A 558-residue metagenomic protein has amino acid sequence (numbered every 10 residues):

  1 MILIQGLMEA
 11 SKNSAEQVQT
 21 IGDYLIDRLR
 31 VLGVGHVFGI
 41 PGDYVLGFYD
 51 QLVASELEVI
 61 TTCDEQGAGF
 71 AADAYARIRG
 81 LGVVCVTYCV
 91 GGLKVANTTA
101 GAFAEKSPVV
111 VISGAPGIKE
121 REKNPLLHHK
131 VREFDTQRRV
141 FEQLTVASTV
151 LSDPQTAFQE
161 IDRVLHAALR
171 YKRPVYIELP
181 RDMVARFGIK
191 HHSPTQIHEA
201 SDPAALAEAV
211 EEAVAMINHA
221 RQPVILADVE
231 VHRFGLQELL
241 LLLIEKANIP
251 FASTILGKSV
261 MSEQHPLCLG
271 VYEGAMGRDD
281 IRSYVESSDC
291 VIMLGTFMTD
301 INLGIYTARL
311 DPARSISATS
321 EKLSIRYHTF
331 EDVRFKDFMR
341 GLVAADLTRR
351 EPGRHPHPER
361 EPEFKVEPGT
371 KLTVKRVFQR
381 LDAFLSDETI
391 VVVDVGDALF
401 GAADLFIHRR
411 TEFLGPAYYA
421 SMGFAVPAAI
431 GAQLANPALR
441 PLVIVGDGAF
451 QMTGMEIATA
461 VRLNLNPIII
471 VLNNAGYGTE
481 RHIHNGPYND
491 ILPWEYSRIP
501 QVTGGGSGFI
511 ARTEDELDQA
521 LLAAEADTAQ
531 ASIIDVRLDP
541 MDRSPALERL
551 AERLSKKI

Functional and structural regions predicted by a protein language model:
I2-R349, R380, D387, T459 (+1 more regions): N-terminal alpha/beta PP-like core and its mobile active-site loop of ThDP/TPP-dependent enzymes
L7-E16, S152, K190-H191, L310-V395 (+1 more regions): Phosphate/pyrophosphate-binding active-site segments
G22-I26, R30-L32, I40-D43, F48-D50 (+3 more regions): Active-site diphosphate/adenylate-binding microenvironment
I78, I112, E122-R132, F400-I558: Thiamine diphosphate
L144-T145, E359-E361, T503-G504: Bateman (tandem CBS) regulatory domains
D182-V184, A398, P540: Short, internal active-site loops enriched in acidic
L226, S317, V392, I444-V445: Generic enzyme active-site microenvironment
I244, Y284-V285, V374, T453 (+1 more regions): Active-site-proximal structural scaffolding
